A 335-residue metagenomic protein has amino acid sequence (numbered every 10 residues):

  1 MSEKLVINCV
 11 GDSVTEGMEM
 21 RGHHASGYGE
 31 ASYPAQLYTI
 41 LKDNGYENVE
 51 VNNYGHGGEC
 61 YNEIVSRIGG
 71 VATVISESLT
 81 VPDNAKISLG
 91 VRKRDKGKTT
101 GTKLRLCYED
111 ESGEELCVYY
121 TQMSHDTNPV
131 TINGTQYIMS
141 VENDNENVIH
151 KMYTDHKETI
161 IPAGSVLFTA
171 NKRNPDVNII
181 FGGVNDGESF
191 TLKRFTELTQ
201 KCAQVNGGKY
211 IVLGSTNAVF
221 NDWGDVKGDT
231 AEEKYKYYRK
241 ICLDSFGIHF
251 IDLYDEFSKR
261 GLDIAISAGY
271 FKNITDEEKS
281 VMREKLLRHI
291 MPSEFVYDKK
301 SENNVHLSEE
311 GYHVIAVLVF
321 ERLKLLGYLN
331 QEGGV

Functional and structural regions predicted by a protein language model:
S2-E3, A31-E47, V65-V335: Alpha-helical cap/lid subdomain in secreted, periplasmic, or secretory-pathway luminal O-acyl-processing enzymes
K4-H23, G27, A31, G57-Y61: Catalytic nucleophile-elbow at a beta strand-turn-alpha helix junction centered on a G-D-S/GDSL motif, marking
V14-G17, G55-E59, N185-G187, N217-V219: Short histidine/acidic/glycine/proline-rich micro-motifs that form metal- and phosphate-coordinating active-site loops
N44-N62: A short beta-strand-loop structural module common to alpha/beta enzyme folds
